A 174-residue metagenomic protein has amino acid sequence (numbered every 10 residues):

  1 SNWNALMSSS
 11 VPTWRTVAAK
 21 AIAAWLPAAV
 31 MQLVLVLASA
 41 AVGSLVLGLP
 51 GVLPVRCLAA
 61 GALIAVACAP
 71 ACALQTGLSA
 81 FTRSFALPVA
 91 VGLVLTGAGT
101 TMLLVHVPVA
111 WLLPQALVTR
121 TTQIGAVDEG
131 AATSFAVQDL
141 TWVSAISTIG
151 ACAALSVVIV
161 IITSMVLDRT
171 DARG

Functional and structural regions predicted by a protein language model:
S1-W25: Helix-loop-helix units of permease transmembrane domains in multi-pass membrane transporters, especially ABC
N2, A38, V42-P50, T82 (+3 more regions): Membrane-interfacial segments
W3, G77, L113-L117: Tryptophan-centric aromatic hotspots in well-structured domains and transmembrane helices
A5, L78-S79, A151: Residue-level marker of motif borders
A18-T82, S134-A145: Secretory targeting signals
P70, L74-T101: Functionally important transmembrane alpha-helices
V89-R169, R173-G174: Terminal transmembrane helical anchor/hairpin motif
